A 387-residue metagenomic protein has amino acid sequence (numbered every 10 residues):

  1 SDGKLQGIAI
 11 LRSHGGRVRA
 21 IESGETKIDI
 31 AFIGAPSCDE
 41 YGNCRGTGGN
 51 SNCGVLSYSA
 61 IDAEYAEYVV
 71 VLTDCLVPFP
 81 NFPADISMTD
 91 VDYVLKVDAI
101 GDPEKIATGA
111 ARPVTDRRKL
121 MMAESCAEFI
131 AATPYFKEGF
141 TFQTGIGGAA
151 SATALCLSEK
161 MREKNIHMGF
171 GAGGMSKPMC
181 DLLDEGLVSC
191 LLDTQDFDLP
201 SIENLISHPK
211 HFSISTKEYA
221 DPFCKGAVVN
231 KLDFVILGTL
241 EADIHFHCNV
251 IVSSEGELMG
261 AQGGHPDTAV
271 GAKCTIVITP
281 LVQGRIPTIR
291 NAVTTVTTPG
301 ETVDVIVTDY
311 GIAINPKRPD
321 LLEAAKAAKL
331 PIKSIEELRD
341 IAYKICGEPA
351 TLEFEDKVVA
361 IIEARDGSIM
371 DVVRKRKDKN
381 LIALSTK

Functional and structural regions predicted by a protein language model:
S1-K387: Conserved alpha/beta enzyme-core scaffold
